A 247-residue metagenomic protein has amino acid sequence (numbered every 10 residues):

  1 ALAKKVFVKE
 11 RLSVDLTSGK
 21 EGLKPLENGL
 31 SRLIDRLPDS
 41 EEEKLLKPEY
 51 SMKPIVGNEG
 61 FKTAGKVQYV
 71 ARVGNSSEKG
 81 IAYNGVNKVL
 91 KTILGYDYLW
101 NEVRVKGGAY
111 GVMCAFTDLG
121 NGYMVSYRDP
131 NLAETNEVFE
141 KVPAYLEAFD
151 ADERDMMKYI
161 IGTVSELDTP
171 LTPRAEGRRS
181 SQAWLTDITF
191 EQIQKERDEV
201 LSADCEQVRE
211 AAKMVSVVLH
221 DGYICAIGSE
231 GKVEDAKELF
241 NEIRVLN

Functional and structural regions predicted by a protein language model:
A1-M52, N58-E59, S76-S77, I160 (+1 more regions): C-terminal regions of mature proteins
F7, L23-E27, G65, Y83 (+7 more regions): Active-site-proximal structural scaffolding
F7-R11, A64-A71, G80-N84, A115-G122 (+2 more regions): Short acidic (Asp/Glu) and glycine-rich catalytic loops that position anionic groups and cofactors
K20-P25, K79-I81, Y110-G111, L119-N121 (+2 more regions): Flexible loop/turn segments at secondary-structure boundaries
N28-L45, L99, C114-L171, V245-N247: M16/insulysin-pitrilysin zinc metalloprotease superfamily fold
V56-S76, V89: Mid-domain catalytic core of redox enzymes that form a hydrophobic substrate pocket/lid adjacent to a catalytic redox
A71-N75, K91-P130: A structural supersecondary motif
